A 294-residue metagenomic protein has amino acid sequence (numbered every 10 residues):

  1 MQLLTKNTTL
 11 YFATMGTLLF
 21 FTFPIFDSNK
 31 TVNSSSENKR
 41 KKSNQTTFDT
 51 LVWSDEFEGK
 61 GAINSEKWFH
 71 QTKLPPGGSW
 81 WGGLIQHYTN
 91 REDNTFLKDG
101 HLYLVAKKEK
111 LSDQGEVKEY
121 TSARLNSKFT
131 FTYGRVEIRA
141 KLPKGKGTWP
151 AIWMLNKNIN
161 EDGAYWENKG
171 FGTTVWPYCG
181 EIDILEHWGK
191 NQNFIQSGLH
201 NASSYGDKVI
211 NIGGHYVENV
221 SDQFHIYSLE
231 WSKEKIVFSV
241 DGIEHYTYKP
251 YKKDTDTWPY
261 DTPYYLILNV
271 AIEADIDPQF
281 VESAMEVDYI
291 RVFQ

Functional and structural regions predicted by a protein language model:
M1-E37: Bacterial Sec-dependent N-terminal signal peptides
T31-Q294: GH16 jelly-roll
